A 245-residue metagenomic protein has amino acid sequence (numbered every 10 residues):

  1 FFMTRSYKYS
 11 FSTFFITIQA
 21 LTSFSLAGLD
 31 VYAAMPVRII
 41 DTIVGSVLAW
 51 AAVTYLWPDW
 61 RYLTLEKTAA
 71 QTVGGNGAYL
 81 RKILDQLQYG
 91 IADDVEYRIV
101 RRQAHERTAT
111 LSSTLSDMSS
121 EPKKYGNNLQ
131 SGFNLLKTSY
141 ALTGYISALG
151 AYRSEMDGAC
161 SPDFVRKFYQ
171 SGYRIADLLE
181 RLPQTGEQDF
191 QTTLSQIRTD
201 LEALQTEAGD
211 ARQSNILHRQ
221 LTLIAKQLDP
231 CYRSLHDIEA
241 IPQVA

Functional and structural regions predicted by a protein language model:
F1-W57: Pore- and pathway-forming membrane helices of multi-pass small-molecule/ion transporters and channels
F2-F15, S131-L142, A211-T222: Short, low-complexity cationic-aromatic patches
F11-S23, L48, V73-N76, L80 (+3 more regions): Short, structured motif recognition centered on aromatic/hydrophobic residues
L21, V37-A49, G75, R107 (+2 more regions): C-terminal, active-site-flanking charged/polar segments
V44, L48-W50, T54, D117-Y125 (+1 more regions): Membrane-proximal bilayer-interacting regions
W50-Q71: Membrane-interfacial segments at transmembrane helix termini in multi-pass membrane proteins
A70-G74, A78-N127, S154-A245: Long, hydrophobic alpha-helical segments that serve as membrane-spanning/inserting helices
P122-S154, G158: Active-site segments that bind and position negatively charged phosphate/pyrophosphate groups
